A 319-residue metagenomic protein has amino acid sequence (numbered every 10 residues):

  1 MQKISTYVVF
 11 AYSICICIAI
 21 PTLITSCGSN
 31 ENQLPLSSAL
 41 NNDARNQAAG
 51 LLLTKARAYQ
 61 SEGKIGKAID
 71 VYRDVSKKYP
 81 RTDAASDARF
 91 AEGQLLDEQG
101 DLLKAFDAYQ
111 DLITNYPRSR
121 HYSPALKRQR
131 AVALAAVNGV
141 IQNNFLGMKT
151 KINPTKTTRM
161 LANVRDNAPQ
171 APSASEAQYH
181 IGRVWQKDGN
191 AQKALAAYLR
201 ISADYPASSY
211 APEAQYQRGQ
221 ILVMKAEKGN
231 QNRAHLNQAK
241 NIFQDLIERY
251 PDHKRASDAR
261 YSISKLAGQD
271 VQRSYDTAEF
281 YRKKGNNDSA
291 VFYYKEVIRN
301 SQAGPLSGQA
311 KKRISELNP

Functional and structural regions predicted by a protein language model:
M1-A11: Short, Lys/Arg-enriched, disordered terminal segments
Q2-I4, L23-P319: Acidic, polar-rich low-complexity tracts and alpha-helical solenoid repeat scaffolds
A11-T22: Bacterial N-terminal signal peptides
